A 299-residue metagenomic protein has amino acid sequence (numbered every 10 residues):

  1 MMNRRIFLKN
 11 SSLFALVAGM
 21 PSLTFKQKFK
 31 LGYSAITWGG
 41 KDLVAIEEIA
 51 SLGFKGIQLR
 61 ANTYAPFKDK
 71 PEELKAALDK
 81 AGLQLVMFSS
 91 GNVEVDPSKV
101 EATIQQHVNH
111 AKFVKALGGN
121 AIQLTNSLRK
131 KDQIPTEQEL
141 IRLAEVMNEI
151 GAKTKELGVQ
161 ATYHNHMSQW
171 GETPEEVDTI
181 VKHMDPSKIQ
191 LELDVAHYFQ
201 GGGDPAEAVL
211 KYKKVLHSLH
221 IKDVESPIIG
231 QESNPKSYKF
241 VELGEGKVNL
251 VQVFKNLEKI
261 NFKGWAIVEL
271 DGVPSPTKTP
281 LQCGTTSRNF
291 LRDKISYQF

Functional and structural regions predicted by a protein language model:
M1-M2: N-terminal secretory signal peptides
R5-V17, Q27-L31, G39, L43-A50 (+2 more regions): Histidine-acidic metal/acid-base catalytic patches
S12-L23, P97-L191: Active-site acidic/histidine proton-transfer and metal-coordination neighborhood in alpha/beta enzyme cores
K26-A35, K75, D79: Mobile, glycine- and charge-enriched loop segments and immediately flanking short secondary-structure elements within
F29-A35, I57-L59, L85-S90, I122-L124 (+4 more regions): Hydrophobic faces of well-ordered beta-strands that scaffold small-molecule active sites in alpha/beta enzyme cores
I36-L43, R60-P71, V93-T103, K130-I134 (+4 more regions): Acidic-and-aromatic substrate-binding clefts and catalytic sites of carbohydrate-active enzymes
I46-S51, K68-M87, Q106-G118, N148-E156 (+3 more regions): Acidic (Asp/Glu)-rich catalytic clusters
L83-V93, A111-N120, G151, Q190-H197 (+2 more regions): Short, basic, helix/turn surface patches
